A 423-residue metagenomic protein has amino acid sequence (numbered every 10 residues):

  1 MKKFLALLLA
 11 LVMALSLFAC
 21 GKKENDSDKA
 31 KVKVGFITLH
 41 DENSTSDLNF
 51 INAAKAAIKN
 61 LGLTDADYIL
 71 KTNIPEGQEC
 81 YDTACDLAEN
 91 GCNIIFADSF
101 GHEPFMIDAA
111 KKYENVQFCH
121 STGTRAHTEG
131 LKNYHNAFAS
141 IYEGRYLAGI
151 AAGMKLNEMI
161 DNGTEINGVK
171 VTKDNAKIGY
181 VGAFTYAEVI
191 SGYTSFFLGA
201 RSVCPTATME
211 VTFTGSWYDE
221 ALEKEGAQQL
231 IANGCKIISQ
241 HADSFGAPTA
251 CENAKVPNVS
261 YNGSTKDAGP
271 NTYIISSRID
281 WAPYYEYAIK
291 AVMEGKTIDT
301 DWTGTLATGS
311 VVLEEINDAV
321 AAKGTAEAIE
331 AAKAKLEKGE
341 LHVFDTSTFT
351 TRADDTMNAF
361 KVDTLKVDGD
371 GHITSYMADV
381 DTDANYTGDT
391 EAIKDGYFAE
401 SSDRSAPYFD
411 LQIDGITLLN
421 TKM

Functional and structural regions predicted by a protein language model:
M1-L9: Positively charged n-region of N-terminal signal peptides that target proteins for export
S16-A19: C-terminal motif of bacterial Sec signal peptides marking the signal peptidase cleavage site
G21-K23: Bacterial signal peptide processing site
N25-M423: A residue-level marker of the well-folded mature domains of exported/periplasmic proteins
